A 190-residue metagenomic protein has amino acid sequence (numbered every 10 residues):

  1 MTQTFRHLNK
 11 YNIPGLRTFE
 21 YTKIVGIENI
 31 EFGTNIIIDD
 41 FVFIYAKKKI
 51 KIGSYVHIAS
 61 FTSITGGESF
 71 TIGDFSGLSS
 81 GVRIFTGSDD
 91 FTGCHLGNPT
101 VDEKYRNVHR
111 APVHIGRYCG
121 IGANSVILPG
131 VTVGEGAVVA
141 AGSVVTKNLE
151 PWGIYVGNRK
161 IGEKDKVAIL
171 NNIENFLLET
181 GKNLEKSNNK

Functional and structural regions predicted by a protein language model:
M1-N35, G181-K190: Extended, small-residue-rich solenoid/repeat segments and analogous flexible loops that form exposed scaffolds
T2-R6, G116-I121, V139, L184: Hydrophobic transmembrane signal anchors and adjacent membrane-proximal interface regions, especially in viral
L8, P14, D74, Y105 (+2 more regions): Short secondary-structure boundary/capping segments
L8-N9, P14-G15, K23, F41 (+2 more regions): Generic hydrophobic, helix-prone segments enriched in Leu/Val/Ile
L16-R17, H95-N98, V138-V144, N175-K190: Short, highly charged low-complexity linear segments
E20, V25-F32, I37-I127, N158-A168: Flexible, glycine/small-residue-enriched loop-and-beta-strand segment within the central core of proteins
I44, I127-L178: C-terminal/domain-terminus segments
